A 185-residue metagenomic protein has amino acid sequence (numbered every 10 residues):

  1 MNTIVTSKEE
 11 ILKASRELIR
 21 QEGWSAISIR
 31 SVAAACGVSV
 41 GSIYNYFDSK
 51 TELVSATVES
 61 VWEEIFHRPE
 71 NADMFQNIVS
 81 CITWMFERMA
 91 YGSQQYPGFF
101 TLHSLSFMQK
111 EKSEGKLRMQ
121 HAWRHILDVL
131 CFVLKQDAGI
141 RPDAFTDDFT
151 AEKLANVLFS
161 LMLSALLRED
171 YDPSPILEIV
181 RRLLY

Functional and structural regions predicted by a protein language model:
M1-T6, D143-F145: N-terminal intrinsically disordered/low-complexity leader segments
I4, E10, A14, L18-E52 (+1 more regions): Helix-turn-helix
S28, G98-H103, P142-T146: Short, hydrophobic secondary-structure boundary micro-motifs
F47, H103-E111, S164: Short helix-capping/turn signature of helix-turn-helix
A56, E70-Q95, A151-A155, L177: Hydrophobic alpha-helical connector segments
E59-F66: Short, basic, alpha-helical segments at the C-terminal edge of helix-turn-helix-like DNA-binding modules
M89, H103, L158-M162, V180: Short alpha-helical scaffolding segments that buttress acidic/His motifs in well-ordered protein cores
Q94-Q95, K112-I140, F149-E152, N156: Amphipathic alpha-helical packing segments from all-alpha helical-bundle domains
